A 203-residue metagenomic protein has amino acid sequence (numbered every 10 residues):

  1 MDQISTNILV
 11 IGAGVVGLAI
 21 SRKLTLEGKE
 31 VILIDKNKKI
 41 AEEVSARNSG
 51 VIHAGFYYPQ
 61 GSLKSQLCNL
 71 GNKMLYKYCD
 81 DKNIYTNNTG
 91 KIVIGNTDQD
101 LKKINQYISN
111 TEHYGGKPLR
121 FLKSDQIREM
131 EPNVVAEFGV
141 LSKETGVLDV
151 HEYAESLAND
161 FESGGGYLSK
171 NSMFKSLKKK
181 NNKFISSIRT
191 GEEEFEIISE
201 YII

Functional and structural regions predicted by a protein language model:
M1-S5: A short, basic/flexible loop-to-alpha-helix module at the beginning of a structural domain
T6-L33: N-terminal Rossmann-like FAD-binding beta1-loop-alpha1 element of flavoenzymes
T25-R47: Glycine-rich FAD pyrophosphate-binding loop
K29-V31, T86, L119, I202: Hydrophobic anchor at the start of a short beta-strand that flanks the dinucleotide cofactor-binding loop
D35, N88, K123-S124, K170-S172: Short loop/edge segments at beta-strand edges and connector loops that shape dinucleotide/nucleotide cofactor-binding
G50-Q126: Dinucleotide-binding Rossmann-like beta1-alpha1 core, especially the glycine-rich loop that anchors the ADP
V140-Y201: Helical element adjacent to the flavin cofactor pocket in flavoenzyme catalytic cores
